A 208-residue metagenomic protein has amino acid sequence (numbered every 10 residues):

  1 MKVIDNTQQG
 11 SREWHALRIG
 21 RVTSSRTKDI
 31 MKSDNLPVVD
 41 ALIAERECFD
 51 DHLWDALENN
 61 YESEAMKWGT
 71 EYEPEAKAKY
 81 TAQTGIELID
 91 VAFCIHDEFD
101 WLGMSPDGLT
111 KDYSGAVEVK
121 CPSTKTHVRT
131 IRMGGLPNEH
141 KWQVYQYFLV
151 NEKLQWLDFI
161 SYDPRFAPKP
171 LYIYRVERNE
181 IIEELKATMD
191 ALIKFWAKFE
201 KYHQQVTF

Functional and structural regions predicted by a protein language model:
M1-E71, F208: Charged, glycine-rich intrinsically disordered N-terminal tails and low-complexity linkers that flank
M1-K2, I30, E75-K79, F159-D163: Intrinsically disordered, low-complexity boundary segments flanking structured domains
I4, S33, E62, A78 (+3 more regions): Homeobox/homeodomain signature
M66-L88: Acidic-basic catalytic patches of nuclease active cores, encompassing PD-(D/E)XK and other metal-cofactor nuclease
T84-Y202: Nucleic-acid nuclease catalytic cores
H203-T207: Eukaryotic low-complexity, Ser/Thr/Pro- and acidic-rich intrinsically disordered regulatory regions
